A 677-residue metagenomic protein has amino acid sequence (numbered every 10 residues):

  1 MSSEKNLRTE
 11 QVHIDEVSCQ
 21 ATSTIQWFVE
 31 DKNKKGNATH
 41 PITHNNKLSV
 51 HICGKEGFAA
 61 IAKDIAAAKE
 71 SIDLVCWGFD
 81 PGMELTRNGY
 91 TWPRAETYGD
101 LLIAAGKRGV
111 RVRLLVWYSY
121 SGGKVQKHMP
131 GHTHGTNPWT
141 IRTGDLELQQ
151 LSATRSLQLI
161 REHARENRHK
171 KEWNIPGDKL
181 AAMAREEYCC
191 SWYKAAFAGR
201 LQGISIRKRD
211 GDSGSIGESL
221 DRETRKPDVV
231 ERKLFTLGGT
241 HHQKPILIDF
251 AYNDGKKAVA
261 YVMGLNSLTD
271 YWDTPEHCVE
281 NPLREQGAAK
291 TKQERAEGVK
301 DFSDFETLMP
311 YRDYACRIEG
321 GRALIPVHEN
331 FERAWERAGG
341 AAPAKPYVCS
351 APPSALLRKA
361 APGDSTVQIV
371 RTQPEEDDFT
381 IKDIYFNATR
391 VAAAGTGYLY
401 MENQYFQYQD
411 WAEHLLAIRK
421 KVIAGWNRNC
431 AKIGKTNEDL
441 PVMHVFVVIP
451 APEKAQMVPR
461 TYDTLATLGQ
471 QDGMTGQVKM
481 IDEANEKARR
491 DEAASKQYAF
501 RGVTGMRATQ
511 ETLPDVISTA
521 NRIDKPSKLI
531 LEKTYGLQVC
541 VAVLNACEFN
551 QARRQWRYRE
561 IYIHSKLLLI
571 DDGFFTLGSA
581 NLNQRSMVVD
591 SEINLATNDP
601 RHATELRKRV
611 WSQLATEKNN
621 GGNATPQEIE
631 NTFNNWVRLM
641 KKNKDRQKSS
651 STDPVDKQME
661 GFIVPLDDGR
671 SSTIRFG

Functional and structural regions predicted by a protein language model:
S2-G677: Charged, low-complexity intrinsically disordered terminal segments
